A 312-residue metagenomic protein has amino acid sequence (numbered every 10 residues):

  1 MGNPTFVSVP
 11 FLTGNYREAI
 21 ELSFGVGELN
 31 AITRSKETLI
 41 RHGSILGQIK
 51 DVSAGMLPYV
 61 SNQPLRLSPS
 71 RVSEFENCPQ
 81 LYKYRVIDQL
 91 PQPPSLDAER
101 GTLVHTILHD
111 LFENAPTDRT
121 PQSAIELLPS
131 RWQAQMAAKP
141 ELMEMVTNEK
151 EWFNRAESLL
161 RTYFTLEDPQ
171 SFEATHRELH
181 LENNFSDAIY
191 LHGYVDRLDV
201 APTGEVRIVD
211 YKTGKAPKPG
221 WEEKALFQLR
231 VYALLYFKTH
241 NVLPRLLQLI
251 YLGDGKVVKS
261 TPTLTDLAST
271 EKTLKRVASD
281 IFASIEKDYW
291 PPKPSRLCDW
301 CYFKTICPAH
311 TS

Functional and structural regions predicted by a protein language model:
F6, L12, Y16, I20-R100: C-terminal, charged and often intrinsically disordered regions of DNA end-processing helicases and nucleases
T33, L39-G43, G47-K50, Q122 (+2 more regions): Metal-dependent nuclease catalytic regions and adjoining charged, substrate-binding loops involved in nucleic-acid end
T38, I107-R177, N184: A non-catalytic, helix-rich entry segment at domain boundaries
L81-D88, H105-L108, Q135-A138, V209-T213 (+2 more regions): Short acidic (Asp/Glu) and glycine-rich catalytic loops that position anionic groups and cofactors
Q89-D97, N114-R119, K218-P219, D288-Y289: Short, polar/flexible loop-turn hinges at active-site or ligand-entry regions and domain interfaces
L96, R100, V104, W152 (+3 more regions): Hydrophobic (often cysteine-bearing) scaffold residues that line and stabilize catalytic clefts of nucleotide/cofactor
L103-N114, D280, S284: Solvent-exposed, amphipathic alpha-helical segments
L179-T270: Mg2+/Mn2+-dependent nuclease catalytic core
